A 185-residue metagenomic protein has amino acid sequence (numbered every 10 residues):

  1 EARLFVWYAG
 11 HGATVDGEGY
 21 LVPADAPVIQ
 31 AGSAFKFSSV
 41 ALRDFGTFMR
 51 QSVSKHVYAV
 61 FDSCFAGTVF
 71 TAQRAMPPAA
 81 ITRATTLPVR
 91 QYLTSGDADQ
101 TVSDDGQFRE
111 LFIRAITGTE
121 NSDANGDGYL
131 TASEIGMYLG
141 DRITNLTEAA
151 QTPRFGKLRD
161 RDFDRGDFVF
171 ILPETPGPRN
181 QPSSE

Functional and structural regions predicted by a protein language model:
E1-E185: Cysteine endopeptidase catalytic domains of the caspase/legumain-like
